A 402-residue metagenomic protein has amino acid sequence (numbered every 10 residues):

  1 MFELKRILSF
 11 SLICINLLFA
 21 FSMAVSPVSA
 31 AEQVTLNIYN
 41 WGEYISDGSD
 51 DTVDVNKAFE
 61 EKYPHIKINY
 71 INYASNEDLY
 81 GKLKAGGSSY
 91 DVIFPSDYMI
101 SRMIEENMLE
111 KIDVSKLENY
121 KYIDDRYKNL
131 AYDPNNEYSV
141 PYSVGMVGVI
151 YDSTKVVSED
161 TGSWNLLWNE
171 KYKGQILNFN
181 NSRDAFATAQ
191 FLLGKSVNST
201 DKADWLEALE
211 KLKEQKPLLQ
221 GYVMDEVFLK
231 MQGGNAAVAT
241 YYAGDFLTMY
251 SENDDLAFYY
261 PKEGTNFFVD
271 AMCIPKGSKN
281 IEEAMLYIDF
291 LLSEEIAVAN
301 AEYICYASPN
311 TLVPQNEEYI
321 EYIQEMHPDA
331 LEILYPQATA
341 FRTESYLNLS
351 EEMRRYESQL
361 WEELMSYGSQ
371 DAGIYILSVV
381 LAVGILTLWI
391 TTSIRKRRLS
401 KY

Functional and structural regions predicted by a protein language model:
F21-E32, I394: Sec-dependent signal peptide cleavage junction
A31-R102, L229, A372: Early extracytoplasmic/lumenal segment of secretory-pathway proteins
Y39-T52, S89-N235: Extracytoplasmic ligand-binding site segments that recognize negatively charged/polar headgroups
M99-R102, Q232, V238-D255: A ligand-binding cleft/hinge motif common to bilobed small-molecule-binding domains
I104-I112, K128, D133-E137, T248-Y260 (+1 more regions): Ligand-binding "clamshell"
W205-E214, E252-K276: Periplasmic-binding protein-like
P275-F341: Mature extracytoplasmic/periplasmic domains
P336-Y402: Conserved C-terminal helix/tail region of periplasmic/extracytoplasmic solute-binding proteins
